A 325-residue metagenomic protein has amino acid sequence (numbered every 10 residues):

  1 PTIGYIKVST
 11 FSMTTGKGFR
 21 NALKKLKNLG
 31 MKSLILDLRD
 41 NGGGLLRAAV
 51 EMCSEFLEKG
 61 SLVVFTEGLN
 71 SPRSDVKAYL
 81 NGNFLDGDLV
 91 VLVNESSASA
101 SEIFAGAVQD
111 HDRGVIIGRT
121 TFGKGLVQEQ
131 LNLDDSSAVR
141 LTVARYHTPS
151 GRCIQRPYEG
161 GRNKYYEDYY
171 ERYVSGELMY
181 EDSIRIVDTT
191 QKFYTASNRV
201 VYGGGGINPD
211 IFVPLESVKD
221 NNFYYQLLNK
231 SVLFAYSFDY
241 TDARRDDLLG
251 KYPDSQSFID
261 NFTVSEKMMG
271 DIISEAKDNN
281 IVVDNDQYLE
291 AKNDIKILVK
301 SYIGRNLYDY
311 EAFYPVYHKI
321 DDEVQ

Functional and structural regions predicted by a protein language model:
P1, E55-F65, G87-E95, A138-S150 (+4 more regions): Short, Lys/Arg-enriched charge-dense amphipathic segments
P1-I6, N28, T148, K319-Q325: Proteins with a high burden of low-complexity, intrinsically disordered sequence enriched in S/T/G/P/A and R, requiring
P1-V139: Cleft-lining beta-strand/loop regions that shape enzyme active-site pockets
T10, E95, T120, V143-H147 (+4 more regions): A broadly conserved detector of short glycine/acidic/proline-rich loop/turn motifs that flank catalytic sites and bind
M13-T14, P72-S74, P149-S150, N163-Y165 (+1 more regions): A short local loop/turn or secondary-structure capping micro-motif enriched for an aromatic residue
A100, D112, R119, G123-Q191: Polar, glycine-rich mid-to-C-terminal structural blocks that act as macromolecule-binding/assembly scaffolds
C153-I154, Y158-Q325: Conserved functional hotspot residues or short segments at active or partner-binding sites across diverse domains
